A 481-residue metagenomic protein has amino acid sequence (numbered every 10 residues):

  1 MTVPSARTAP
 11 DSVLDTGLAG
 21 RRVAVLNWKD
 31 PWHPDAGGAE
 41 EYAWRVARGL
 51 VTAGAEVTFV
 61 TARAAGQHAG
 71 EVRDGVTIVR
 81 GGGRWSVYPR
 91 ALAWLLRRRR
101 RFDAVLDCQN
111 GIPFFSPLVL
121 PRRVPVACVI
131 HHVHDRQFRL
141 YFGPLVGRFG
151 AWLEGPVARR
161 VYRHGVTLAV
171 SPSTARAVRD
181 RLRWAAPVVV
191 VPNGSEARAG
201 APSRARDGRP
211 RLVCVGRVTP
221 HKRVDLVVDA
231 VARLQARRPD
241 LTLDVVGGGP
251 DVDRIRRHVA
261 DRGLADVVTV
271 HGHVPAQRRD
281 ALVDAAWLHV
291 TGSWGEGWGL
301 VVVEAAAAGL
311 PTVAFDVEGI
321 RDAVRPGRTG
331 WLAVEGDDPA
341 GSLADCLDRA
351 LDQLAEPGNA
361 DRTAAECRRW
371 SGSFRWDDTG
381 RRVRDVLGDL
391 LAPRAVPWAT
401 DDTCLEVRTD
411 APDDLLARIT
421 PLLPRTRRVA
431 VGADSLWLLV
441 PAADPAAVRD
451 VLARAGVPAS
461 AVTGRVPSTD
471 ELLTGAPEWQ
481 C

Functional and structural regions predicted by a protein language model:
H134, V146-T167: Membrane-proximal helix-turn-helix segments that form the acceptor-binding/catalytic region of lipid-linked
L168, A201-V231, D244: Conserved donor-binding/catalytic core segment of Leloir-type glycosyltransferases
S173, G194: Carbohydrate-associated surface elements
D253, R321-A350: Change "using UDP/GDP/dTDP sugars" to "using nucleotide sugars
R256-V274: Nucleotide-activated donor-binding/catalytic signature segment of Leloir-type glycosyltransferases, i.e., the conserved
W294: Aromatic "clamp/platform" in nucleotide-sugar-dependent glycosyltransferases that forms part of the donor/acceptor
V302, P311-A314: Short hydrophobic beta-strand element within catalytic cores of glycosyltransferases and related nucleotide-activated
A355-L387: A charged, aromatic-enriched C-terminal amphipathic alpha-helix characteristic of glycosyltransferases across folds
